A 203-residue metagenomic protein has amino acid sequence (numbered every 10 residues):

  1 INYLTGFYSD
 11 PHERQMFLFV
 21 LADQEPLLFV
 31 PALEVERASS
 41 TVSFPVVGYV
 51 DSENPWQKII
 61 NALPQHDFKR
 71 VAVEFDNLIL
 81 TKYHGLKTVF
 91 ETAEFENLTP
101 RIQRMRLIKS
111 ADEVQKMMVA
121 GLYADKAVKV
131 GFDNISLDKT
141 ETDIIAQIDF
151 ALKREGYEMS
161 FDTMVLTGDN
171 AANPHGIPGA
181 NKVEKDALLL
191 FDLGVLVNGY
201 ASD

Functional and structural regions predicted by a protein language model:
I1-N61, L122: N-terminal accessory/capping or targeting/presequence segment of soluble
L4-P11, T99-I102, K139-D203: Short catalytic-site patches enriched in acidic/histidine residues that coordinate or position cofactors/metals
T5-Y8, T41, Y83-L86, K129 (+1 more regions): Short amphipathic alpha-helical segments
S9-D10, S43-P45, Q65, K87-V89 (+1 more regions): Short, solvent-exposed amphipathic alpha-helical segments in soluble enzyme and RNA/protein-processing domains
Q15, E25, D67-R70, T92 (+1 more regions): A general structural motif
F19-L21, E74, L166, D192: Short beta-strand segments
A32-L33, D76, G168, G194: Anionic group-transfer/hydrolysis microenvironments
N54-E158: Flexible, acidic/His-enriched mid-domain "rim/lid" segments that flank
